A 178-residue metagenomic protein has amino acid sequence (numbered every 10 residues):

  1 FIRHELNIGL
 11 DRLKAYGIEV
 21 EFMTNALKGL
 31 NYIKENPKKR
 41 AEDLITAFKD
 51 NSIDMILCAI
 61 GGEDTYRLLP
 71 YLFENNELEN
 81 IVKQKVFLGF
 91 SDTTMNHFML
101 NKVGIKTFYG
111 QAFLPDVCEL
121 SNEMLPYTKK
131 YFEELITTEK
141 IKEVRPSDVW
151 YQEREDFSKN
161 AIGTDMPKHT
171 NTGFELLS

Functional and structural regions predicted by a protein language model:
F1, I60-T65, L88-M95: Gly/Ser/Thr-rich loops at beta-strand to alpha-helix junctions that form or flank small-molecule/cofactor-binding
F1-S52: ATP/NTP phosphate-donor binding region
I2, T65-L68, F98-M99, E119: Short glycine-/acidic-enriched loop or helix-start segments at secondary-structure transitions that form or flank
E19-E21, D54-M55, V86, I105-F108: Structural motif
F48-F73: Long, hydrophobic/aromatic-enriched structural stretches that serve as scaffold segments
L72-M99, K106-L114: Short, acidic/small-residue loops that bind anionic groups at enzyme active sites
K106-S178: Conserved anion/nucleotide-ligand pocket segment
